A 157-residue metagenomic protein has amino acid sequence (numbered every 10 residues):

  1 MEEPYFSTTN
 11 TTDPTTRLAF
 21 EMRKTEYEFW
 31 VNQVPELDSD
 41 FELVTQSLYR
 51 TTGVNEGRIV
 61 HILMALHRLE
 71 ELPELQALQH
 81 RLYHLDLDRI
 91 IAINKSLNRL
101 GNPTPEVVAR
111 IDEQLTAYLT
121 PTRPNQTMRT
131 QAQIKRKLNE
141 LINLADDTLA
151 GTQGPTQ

Functional and structural regions predicted by a protein language model:
M1-Q157: Conserved C-terminal region and hinge/linker of Rieske [2Fe-2S] proteins, especially in Rieske oxygenase systems
